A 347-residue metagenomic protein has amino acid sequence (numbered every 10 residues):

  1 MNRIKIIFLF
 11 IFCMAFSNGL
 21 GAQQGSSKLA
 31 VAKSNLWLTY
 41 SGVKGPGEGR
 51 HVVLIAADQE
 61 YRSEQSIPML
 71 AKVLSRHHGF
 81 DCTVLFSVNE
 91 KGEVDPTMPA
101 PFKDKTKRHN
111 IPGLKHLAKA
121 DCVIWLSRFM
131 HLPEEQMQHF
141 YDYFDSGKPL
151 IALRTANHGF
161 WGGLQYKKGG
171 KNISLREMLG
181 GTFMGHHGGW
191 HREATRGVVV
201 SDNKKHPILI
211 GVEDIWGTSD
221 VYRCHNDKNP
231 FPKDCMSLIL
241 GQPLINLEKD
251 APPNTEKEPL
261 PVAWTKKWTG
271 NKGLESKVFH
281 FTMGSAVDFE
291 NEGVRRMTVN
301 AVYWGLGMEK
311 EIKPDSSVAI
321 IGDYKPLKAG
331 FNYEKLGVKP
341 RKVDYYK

Functional and structural regions predicted by a protein language model:
M1-I6: Positively charged n-region of N-terminal signal peptides that target proteins for export
I7-G19: Bacterial N-terminal signal peptides
G25-G47, S66, R76, G92 (+2 more regions): Extracellular ligand-binding/catalytic regions of CAZymes and related secreted enzymes and adhesion modules
L29-W37, S75, D81, R108 (+2 more regions): Catalytic beta-strand/loop cores that center a nucleophilic Ser/Cys/Thr and support acyl-enzyme chemistry
L38, V53-I55, Q59-G159: Helical hinge/lid and interdomain linker segments adjacent to catalytic or ligand-binding clefts that mediate domain
R50: Nucleotide donor/acceptor-binding cores
A57-E60, R128, H191-G197, E213 (+2 more regions): Active-site rim elements
H116, W125, F129-G211: A glycine-rich, often tryptophan-bearing local segment used as a flexible ligand/cofactor-contacting loop or short
